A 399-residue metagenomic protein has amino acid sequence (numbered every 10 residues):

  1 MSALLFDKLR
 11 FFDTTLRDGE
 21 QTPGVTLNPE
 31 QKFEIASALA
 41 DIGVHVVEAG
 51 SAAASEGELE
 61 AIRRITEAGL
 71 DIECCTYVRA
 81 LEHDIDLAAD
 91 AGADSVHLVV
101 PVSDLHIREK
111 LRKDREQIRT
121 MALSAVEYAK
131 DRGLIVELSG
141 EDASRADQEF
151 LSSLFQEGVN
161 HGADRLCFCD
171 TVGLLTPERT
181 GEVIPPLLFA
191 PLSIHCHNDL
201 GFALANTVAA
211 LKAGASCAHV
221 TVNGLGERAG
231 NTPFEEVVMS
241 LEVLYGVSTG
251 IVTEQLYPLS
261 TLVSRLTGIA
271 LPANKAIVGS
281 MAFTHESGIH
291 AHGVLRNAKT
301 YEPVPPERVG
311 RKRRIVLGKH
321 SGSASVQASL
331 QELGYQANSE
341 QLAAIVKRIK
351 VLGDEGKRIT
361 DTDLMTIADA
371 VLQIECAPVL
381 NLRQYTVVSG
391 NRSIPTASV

Functional and structural regions predicted by a protein language model:
M1-L5: Basic/polar N-terminal segments that are highly enriched at the extreme N-terminus, encompassing both cleavable
F6-F11, Q21-V47, E60-A68, E82-L192 (+1 more regions): Alpha/beta enzyme core
K8-L9, T15, G246-V399: A mid-to-C-terminal "edge-of-domain" accessory segment
V25, S51-A52, C74, V78 (+8 more regions): Hydrophobic alpha-helical scaffolding
L27-E30, E34, E56-E60, R79 (+14 more regions): Conserved active-site and cofactor/substrate-binding residues in soluble primary-metabolism enzymes
A40-H45, E67-L70, L123, E127-L134 (+9 more regions): Generic secondary-structure signature for well-ordered alpha-helical cores
I42-E58, I72-V78: Short N-terminal amphipathic alpha-helices
L175, E182-T300: Catalytic alpha/beta core domains of metabolic enzymes, predominantly
